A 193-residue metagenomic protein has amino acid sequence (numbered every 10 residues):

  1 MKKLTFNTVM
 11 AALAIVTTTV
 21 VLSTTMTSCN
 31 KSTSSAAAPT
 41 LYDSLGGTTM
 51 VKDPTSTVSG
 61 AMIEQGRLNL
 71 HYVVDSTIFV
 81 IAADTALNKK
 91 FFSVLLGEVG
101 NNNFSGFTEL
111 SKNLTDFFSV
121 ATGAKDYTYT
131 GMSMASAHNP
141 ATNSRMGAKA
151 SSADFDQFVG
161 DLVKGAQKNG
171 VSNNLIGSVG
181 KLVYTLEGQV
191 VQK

Functional and structural regions predicted by a protein language model:
K2-I15: Bacterial N-terminal signal peptides that target proteins for export
S23-S28: C-terminal motif of bacterial Sec signal peptides marking the signal peptidase cleavage site
S32-K193: Core of compact, soluble alpha-helical bundle domains
